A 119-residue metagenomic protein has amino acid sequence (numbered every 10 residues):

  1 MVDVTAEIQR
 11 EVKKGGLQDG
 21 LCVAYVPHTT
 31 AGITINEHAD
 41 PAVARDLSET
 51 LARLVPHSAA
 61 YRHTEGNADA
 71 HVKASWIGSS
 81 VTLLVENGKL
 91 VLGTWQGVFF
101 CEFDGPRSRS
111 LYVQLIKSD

Functional and structural regions predicted by a protein language model:
M1-D119: Active-site histidine-anchored catalytic micro-motif
